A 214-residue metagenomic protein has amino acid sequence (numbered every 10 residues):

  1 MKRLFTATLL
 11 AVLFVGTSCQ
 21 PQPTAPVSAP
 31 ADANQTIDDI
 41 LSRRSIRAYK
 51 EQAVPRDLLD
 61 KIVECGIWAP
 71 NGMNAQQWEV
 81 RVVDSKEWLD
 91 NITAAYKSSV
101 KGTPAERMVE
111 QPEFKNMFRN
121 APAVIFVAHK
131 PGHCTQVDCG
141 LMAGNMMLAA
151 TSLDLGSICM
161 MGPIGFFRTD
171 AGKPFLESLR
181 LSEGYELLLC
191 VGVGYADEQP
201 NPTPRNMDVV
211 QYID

Functional and structural regions predicted by a protein language model:
M1-T6: Bacterial N-terminal signal peptides that target proteins for export
A7-G16: Bacterial N-terminal signal peptides
T17-D214: Acidic, surface-exposed loops and disordered segments
